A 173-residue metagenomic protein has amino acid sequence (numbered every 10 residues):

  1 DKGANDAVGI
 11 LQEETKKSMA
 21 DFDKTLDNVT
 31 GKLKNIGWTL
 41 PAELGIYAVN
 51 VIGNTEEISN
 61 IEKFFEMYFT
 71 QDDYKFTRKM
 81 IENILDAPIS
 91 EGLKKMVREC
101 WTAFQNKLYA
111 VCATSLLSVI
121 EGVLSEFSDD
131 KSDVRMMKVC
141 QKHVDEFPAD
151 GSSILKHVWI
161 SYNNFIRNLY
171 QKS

Functional and structural regions predicted by a protein language model:
D1-N83: Internal, Lys/Arg-enriched amphipathic helical interaction segments that engage polyanionic partners
L44, I61, F65-E66, Q71-D73 (+5 more regions): Generic intrinsically disordered, low-complexity segments enriched for polar/acidic and small residues
I46-N54, M96, L116, D130-K131: Charge-enriched interaction surfaces
N60-F64, K75-M80, K95, E99 (+3 more regions): Exposed alpha-helical structural elements
K75-E91, V144-L155: An acidic intrinsically disordered interaction segment
I84-A113, L117: A long, hydrophobic alpha-helical segment
A103, A110-S173: Amphipathic, oligomerization/interface secondary-structure segments
